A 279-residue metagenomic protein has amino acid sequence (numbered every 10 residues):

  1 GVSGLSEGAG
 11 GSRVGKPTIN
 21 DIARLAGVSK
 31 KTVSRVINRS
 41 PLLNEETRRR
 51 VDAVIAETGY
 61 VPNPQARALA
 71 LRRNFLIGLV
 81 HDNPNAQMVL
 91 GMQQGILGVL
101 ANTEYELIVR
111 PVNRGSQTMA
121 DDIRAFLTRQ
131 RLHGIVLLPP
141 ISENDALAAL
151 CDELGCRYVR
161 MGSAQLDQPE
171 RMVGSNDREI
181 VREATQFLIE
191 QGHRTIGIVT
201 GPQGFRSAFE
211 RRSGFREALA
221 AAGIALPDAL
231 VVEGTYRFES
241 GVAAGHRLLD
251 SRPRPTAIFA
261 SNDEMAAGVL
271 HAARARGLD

Functional and structural regions predicted by a protein language model:
G1-F75: N-terminal helix-turn-helix DNA-binding module of bacterial transcription factors
G1-V14, L25, E57, Q94-I108 (+3 more regions): Bacterial carbohydrate/catabolite-sensing allosteric modules
K16, P62-N63, A120-D121, N144-D145 (+1 more regions): Structural motif corresponding to alpha-helix initiation and N-cap regions
K30-R35, L69-N85, T195-P202: Short beta-strand segments enriched in small/hydrophobic residues
N38, H81, P140, D263: Short glycine-/small-residue-rich Rossmann-like dinucleotide-binding loops
E45-E46, Y60-F126, H133, L137: Amphipathic helical "hinge" segments at domain boundaries
P84, V112-G115, S142, Q203 (+1 more regions): Residue-level marker for beta-strand->alpha-helix junctions and adjacent short loops that shape enzyme
V89, S116-Q117, P140, D177-R178 (+1 more regions): A conditional alpha-helix N-cap/helix-loop micro-motif detector
